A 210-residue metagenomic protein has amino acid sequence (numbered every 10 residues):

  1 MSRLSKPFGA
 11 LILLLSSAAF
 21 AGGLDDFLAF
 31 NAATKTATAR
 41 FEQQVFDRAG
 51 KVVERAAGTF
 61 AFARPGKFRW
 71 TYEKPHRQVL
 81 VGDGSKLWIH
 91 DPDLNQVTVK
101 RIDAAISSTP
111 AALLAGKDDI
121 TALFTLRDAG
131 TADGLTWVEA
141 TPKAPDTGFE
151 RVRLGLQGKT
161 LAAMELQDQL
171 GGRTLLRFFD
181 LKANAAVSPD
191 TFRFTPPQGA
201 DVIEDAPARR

Functional and structural regions predicted by a protein language model:
M1-A10: Bacterial N-terminal signal peptides that target proteins for export
S2, L14, A19-V53, P196-R210: N-terminal leader/targeting segments and the immediate start of mature chains
N31, I106-T121: Short, solvent-exposed helix-to-loop capping segments enriched in aromatics
T34-T36, R55-A57, A63-P65, P75 (+6 more regions): Extracytoplasmic
T38-E42, T59-A61, R69-T71, V79-V81 (+5 more regions): Soluble periplasmic/extracytoplasmic beta-strand elements of cell-envelope proteins
A49, D93-N95, L170: Solvent-exposed strand-loop boundary residues in beta-sheet-rich modules
A57-T109, T174: An acidic-aromatic
T98, T121-R209: Gly/Pro-enriched, hydrophobic low-complexity segments that function as extracytoplasmic propeptides/linkers
